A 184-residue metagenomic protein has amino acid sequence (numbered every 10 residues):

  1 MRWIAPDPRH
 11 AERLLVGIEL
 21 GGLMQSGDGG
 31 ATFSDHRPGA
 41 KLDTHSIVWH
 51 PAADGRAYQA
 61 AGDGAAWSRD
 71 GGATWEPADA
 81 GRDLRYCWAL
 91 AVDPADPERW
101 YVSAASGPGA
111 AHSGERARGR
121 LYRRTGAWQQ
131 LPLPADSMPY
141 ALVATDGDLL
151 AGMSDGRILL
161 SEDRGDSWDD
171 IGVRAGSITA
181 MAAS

Functional and structural regions predicted by a protein language model:
M1-S184: Extracellular glycan-interacting surfaces
